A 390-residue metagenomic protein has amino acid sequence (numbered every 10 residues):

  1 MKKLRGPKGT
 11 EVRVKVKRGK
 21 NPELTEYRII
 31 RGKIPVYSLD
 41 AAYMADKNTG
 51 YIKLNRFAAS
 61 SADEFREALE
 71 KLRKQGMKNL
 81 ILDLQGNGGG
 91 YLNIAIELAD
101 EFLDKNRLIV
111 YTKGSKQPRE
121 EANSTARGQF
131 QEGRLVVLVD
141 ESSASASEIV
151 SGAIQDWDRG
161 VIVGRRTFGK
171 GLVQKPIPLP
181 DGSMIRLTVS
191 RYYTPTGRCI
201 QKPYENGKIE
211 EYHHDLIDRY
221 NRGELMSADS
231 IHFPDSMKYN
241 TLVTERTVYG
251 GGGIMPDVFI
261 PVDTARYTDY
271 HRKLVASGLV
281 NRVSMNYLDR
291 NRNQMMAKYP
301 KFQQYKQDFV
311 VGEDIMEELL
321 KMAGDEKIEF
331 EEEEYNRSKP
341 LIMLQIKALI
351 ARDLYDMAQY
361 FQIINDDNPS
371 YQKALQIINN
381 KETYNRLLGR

Functional and structural regions predicted by a protein language model:
M1-I185: Cleft-lining beta-strand/loop regions that shape enzyme active-site pockets
R13, V189, M237: Conserved beta-strand and immediately adjacent loop positions that scaffold enzyme active sites
V16, I177, Y192, Y239-N240: Hydrophobic beta-strand positions
I30, S115, S190, E205 (+1 more regions): Residue-level structural signal for beta-strand termini and adjacent loop
K175, L187-E205: Extended catalytic-interface subdomain
C199-I200, Y204-R390: Conserved functional hotspot residues or short segments at active or partner-binding sites across diverse domains
